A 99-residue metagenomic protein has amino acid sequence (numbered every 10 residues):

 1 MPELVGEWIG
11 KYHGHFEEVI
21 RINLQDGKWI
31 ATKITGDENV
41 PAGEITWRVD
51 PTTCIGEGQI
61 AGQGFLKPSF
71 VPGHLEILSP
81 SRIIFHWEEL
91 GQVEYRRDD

Functional and structural regions predicted by a protein language model:
M1-D99: Soluble ligand-binding/transfer domains with enclosed cavities or grooves
